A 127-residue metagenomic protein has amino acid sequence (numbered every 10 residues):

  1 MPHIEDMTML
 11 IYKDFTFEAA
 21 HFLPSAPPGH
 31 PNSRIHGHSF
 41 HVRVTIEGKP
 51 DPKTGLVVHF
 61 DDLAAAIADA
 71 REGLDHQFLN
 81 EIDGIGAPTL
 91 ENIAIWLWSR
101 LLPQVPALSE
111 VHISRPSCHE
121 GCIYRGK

Functional and structural regions predicted by a protein language model:
P2-K127: Charge-rich, low-complexity N-terminal segments
